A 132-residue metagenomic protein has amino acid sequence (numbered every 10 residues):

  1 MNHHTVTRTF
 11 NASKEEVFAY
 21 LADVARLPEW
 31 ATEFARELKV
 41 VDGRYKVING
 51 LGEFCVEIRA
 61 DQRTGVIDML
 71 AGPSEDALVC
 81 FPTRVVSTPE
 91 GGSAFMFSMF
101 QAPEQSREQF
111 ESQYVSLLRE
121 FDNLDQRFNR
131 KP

Functional and structural regions predicted by a protein language model:
M1, G50-E53, D76: Glycine-centered tight beta-turn/hairpin loop motif at sheet-sheet or coil-to-beta transitions
M1-E37: Hydrophobic ligand-binding cavity/cleft-lining segments
R8, F54-A60, A71, V79-S87: Hydrophobic/aromatic beta-strand elements that line small-molecule binding cavities or substrate pockets in beta-rich
V17-L21, L27, Y45, I58 (+3 more regions): Hydrophobic pocket/interface hotspot
F34-V40, V47, I58-A60: Short, exposed beta-strand/loop patches in secreted or surface proteins that constitute
G43-G50, I67-S74, M99: Short beta-strand segments that buttress and anchor functional surface loops
Q62-V66, E90: Short, conserved beta-turn/loop elements at beta-strand boundaries and strand-helix junctions
P73-P132: Beta-strand/loop substructures that line and gate deep hydrophobic ligand-binding cavities in soluble
